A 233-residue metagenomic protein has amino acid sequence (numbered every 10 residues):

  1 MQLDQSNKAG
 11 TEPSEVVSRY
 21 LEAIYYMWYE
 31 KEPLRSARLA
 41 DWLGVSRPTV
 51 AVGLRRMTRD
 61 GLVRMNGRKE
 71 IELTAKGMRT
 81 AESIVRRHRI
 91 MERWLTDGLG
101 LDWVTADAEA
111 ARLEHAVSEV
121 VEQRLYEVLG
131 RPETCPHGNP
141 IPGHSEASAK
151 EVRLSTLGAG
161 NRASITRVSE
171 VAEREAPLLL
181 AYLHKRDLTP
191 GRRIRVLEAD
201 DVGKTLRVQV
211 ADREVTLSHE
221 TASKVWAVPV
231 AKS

Functional and structural regions predicted by a protein language model:
M1-G44: Extreme N-terminal segment that seeds HTH/winged-HTH DNA-binding domains in transcriptional regulators
P48, V104: Key DNA-contact positions within bacterial/archaeal DNA-binding proteins
L54-R55: Short, hydrophobic-biased segments on the C-terminal half of alpha helices that form "recognition helices"
T58-N66: A short, conserved structural fragment
K69-H88: Basic, amphipathic "hinge/linker" alpha-helix immediately C-terminal to the N-terminal HTH DNA-binding motif
H115-S223: Mid-protein regulatory/catalytic core that forms ligand/cofactor-binding pockets and protein-protein interaction
